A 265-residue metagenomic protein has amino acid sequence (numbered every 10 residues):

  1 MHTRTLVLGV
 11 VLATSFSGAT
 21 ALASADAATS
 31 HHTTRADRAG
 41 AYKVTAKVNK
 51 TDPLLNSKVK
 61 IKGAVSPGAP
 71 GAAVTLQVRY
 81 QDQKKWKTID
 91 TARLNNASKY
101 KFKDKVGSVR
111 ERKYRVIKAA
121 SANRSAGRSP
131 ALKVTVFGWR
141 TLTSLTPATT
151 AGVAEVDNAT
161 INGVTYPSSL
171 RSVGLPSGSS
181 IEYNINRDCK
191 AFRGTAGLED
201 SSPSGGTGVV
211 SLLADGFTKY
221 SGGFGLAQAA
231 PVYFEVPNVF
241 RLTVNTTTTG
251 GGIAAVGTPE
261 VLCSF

Functional and structural regions predicted by a protein language model:
H2-G138: Low-complexity, Ser/Thr/Pro-rich intrinsically disordered linker/stalk segments at domain junctions
P130-F265: Gly-Asp-aromatic-enriched flexible segments
